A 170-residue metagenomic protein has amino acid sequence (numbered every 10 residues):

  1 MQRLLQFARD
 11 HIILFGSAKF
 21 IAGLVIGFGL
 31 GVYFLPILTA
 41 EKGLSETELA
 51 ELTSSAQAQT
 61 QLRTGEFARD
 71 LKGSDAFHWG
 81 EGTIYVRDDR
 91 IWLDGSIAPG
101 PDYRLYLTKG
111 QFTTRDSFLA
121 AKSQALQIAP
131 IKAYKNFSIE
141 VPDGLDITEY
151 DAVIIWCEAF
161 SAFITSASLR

Functional and structural regions predicted by a protein language model:
M1-L14: N-terminal Lys/Arg-rich, disordered targeting/topogenic segments
F15-F34: Hydrophobic membrane-insertion alpha-helices, especially the h-region of bacterial N-terminal signal peptides
Y33-R87, S117-S123: Transition segment at domain starts
E81-D102: Short, surface-exposed binding/anchoring microloops in extracellular/periplasmic proteins
R104-Y106: Beta-strand signatures of extracellular beta-sandwich domains
Q111-T113: Acidic glycine-/aspartate-rich tracts in secreted/extracellular proteins
R115-P142: An anionic, turn-rich surface loop/hairpin at beta-sheet edges that serves as a generic interaction/coordination patch
P142-S168: Short, exposed beta-strand-loop hairpins at the edges of beta-sheets in extracellular/periplasmic proteins
